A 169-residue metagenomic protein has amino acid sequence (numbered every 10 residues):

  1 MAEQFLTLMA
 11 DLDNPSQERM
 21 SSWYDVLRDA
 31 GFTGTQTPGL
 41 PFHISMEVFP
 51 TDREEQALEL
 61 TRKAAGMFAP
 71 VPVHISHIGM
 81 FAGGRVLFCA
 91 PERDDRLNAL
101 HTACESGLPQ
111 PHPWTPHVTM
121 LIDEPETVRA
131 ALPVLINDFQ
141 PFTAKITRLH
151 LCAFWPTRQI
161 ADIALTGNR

Functional and structural regions predicted by a protein language model:
M1-P70, P91-K145, Q159-R169: Basic, often amphipathic N-terminal segments
T7, V86, R148: Short hydrophobic/aromatic beta-strand or adjacent loop that forms the aromatic wall/cage of a ligand/substrate-binding
S76: Substrate/cofactor-recognition hotspot
G84-V86, P109: Charge-rich, low-complexity N-terminal segments
H150-W155: Short, exposed beta-strand-loop hairpins at the edges of beta-sheets in extracellular/periplasmic proteins
